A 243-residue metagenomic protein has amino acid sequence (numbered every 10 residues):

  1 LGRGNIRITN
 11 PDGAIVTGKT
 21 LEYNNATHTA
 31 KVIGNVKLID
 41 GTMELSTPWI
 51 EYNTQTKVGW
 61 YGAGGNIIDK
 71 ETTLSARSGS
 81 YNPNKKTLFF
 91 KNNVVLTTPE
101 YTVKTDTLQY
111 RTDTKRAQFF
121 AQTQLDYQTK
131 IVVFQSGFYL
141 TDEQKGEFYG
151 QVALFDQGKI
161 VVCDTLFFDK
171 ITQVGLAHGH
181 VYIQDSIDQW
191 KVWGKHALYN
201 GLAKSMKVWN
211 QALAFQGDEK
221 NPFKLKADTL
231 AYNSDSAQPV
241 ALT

Functional and structural regions predicted by a protein language model:
L1-T243: Structural signature for solvent-exposed beta-strand/loop edge elements and short helix-capping sites, enriched
